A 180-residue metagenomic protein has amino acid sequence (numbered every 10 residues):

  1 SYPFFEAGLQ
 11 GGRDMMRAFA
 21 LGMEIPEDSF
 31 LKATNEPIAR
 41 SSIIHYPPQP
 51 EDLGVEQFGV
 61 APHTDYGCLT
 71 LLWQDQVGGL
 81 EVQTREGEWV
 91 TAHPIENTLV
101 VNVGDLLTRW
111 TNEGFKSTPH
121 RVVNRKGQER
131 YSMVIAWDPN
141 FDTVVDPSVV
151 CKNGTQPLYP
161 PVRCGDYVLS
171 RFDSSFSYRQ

Functional and structural regions predicted by a protein language model:
S1-Q180: C-terminal flanking tails of non-heme Fe-dependent oxygenases
